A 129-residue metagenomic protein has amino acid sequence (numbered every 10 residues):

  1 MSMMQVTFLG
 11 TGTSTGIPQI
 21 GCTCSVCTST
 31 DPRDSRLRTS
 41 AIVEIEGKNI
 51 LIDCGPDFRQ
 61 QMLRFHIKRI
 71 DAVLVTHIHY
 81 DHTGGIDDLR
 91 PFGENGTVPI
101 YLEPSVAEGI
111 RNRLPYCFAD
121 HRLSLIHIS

Functional and structural regions predicted by a protein language model:
S2-S129: Binuclear metal-dependent hydrolase catalytic cores
